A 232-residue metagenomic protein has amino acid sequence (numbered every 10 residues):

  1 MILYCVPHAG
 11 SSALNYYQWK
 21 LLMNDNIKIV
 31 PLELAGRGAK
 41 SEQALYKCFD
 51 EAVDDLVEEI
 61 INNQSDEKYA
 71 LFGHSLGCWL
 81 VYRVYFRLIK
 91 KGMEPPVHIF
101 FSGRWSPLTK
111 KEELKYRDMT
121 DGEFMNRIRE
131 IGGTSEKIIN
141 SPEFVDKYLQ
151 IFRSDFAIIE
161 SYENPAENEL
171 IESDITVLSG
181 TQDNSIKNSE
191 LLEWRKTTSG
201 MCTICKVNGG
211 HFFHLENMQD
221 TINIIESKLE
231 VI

Functional and structural regions predicted by a protein language model:
M1-I232: Non-catalytic, mobile gating and regulatory segments of ester bond hydrolases
